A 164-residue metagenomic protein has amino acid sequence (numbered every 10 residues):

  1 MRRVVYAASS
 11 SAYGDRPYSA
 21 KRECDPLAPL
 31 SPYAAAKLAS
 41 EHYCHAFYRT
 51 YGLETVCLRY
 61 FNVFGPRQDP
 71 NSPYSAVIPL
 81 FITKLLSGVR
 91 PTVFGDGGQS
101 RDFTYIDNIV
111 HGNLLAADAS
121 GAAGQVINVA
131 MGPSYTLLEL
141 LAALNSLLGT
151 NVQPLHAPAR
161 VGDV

Functional and structural regions predicted by a protein language model:
M1-V63, S146: N-terminal Rossmann-like NAD(P)+-binding domain of SDR-like oxidoreductases, especially those catalyzing
S9-D15, N62-Q68, G98, D118 (+1 more regions): Active-site proximal helix/loop that lines the substrate pocket of Rossmann-like NAD(P)-dependent oxidoreductase domains
Y18-R22, N71-S75, I106-N108, A142-L144: Short, glycine/charged-enriched secondary-structure capping and boundary segments
D25, L30-E41, S72-P79, D102-F103 (+1 more regions): Short-chain dehydrogenase/reductase
H45, P79-T83, L114: Solvent-exposed, non-membrane alpha-helical residues enriched in polar/charged side chains
L86-V164: C-terminal substrate-binding subdomain of Rossmann-fold SDR/epimerase-dehydratase oxidoreductases
